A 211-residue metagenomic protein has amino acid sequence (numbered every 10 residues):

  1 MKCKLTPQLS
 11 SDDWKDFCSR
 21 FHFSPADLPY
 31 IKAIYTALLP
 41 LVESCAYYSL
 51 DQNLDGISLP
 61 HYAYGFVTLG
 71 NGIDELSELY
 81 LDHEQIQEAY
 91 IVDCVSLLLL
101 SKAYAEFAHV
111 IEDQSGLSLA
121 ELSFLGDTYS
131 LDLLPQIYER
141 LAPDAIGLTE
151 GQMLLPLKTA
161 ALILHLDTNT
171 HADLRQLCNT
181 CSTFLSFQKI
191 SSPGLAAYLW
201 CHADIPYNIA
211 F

Functional and structural regions predicted by a protein language model:
M1-E84, E88, T159, I205-F211: Active-site helix-to-loop segments that bind/position phosphate- or nucleotide-bearing substrates and donors across
F23-A26, Y30, I91-V95, L99 (+3 more regions): Catalytic cores of large soluble enzymes that bind and process phosphate-bearing ligands
Y30, I34-L38, A103, F107 (+3 more regions): General structural feature for long, well-ordered alpha-helical segments within catalytic domains of soluble enzymes
L38-S49, L98, K102, E106 (+4 more regions): Short secondary-structure junctions and interdomain/linker hinges
Q52, L79-L81, F184, S192-L195: General "foldedness" signal
L59-G126: Conserved mixed alpha/beta catalytic, RNA-binding, or beta-rich assembly cores of soluble enzyme, regulatory
S118-I190, A196-F211: Short terminal or interdomain "cap/linker" segment that borders an active site or interface and mediates
